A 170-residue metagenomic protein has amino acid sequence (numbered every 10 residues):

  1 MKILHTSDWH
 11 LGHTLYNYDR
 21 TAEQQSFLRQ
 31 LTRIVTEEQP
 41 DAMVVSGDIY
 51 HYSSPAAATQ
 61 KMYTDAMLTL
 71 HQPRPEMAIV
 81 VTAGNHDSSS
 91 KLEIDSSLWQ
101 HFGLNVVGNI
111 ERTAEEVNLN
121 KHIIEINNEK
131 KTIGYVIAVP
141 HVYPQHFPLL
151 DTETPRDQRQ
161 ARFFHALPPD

Functional and structural regions predicted by a protein language model:
M1-V45, Y50-D170: Extended recognition/assembly regions associated with phosphoester-bond processing machinery
